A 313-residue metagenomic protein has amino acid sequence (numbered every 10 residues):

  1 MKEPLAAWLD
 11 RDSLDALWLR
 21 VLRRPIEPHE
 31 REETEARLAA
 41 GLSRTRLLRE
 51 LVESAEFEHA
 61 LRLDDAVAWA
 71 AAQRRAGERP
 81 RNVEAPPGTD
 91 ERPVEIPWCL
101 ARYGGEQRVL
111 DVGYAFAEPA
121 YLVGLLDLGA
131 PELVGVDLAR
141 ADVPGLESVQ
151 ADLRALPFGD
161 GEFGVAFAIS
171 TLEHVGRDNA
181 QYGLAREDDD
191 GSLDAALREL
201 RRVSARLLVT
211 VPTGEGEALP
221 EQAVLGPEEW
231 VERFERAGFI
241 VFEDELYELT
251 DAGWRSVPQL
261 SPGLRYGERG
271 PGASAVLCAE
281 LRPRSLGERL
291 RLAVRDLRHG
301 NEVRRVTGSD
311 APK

Functional and structural regions predicted by a protein language model:
M1-R62: Substrate/cofactor-recognition hotspot
R62-E106: Class I SAM-dependent methyltransferase Rossmann-like catalytic core, especially the SAM/SAH-binding loop
R108-A155: Class I SAM-dependent methyltransferase SAM/SAH-binding core
L128, A141-V143, E228, E232 (+1 more regions): A C-terminal cap/extension of S-adenosyl-L-methionine-dependent methyltransferases that defines the acceptor-substrate
F167, G176: A conserved beta-strand element that flanks and buttresses the S-adenosyl-L-methionine
I169-L172, T210: Residues lining the SAM
L184-L208: A short glycine-rich, Lys/Arg-flanked "PGG" loop and its adjoining helix->strand segment in the class I
G191, V209-R233: Acceptor-substrate binding/catalytic loop of class I
